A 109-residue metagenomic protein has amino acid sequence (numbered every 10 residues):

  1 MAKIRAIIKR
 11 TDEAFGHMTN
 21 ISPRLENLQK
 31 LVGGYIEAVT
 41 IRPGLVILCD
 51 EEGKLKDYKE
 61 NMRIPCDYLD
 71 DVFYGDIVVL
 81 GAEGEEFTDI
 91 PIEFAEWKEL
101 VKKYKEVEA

Functional and structural regions predicted by a protein language model:
M1-A109: Domain-length accessory/inserted modules outside core catalytic folds
